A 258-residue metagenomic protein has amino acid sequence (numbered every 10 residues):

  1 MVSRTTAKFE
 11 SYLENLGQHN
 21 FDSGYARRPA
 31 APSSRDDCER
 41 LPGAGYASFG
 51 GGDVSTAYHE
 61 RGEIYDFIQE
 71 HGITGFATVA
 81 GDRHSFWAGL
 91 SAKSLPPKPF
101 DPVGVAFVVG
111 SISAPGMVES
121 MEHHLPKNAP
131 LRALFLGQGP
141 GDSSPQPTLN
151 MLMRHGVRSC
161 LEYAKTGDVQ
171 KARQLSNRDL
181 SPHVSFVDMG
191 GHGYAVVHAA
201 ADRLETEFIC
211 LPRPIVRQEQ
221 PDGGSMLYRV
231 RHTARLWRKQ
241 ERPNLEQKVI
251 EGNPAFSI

Functional and structural regions predicted by a protein language model:
M1-I258: Long, structured stretches of catalytic cores involved in phosphate-ester chemistry, encompassing
